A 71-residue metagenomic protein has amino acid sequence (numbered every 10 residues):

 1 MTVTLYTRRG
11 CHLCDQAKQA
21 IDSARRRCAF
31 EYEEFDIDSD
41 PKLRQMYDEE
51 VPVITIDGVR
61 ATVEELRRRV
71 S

Functional and structural regions predicted by a protein language model:
M1-R26: Local sequence-structure signature of Cys/Sec-based thiol-disulfide redox active-site neighborhoods
R26-R27, D38, R69-S71: Non-globular targeting/processing and membrane-anchoring segments
R27-A29, D48: Short, well-ordered coil/turn elements that cap or connect secondary structure elements
F30-P41: Thiol-based oxidoreductase modules, predominantly thioredoxin-like and allied folds used for disulfide exchange
R44-M46: Short glycine-biased active-site loop of nucleotidyltransferases that positions the nucleotide triphosphate and helps
D48-I54: Structural micro-motif
I56-S71: Non-catalytic, surface beta->alpha helical segment in thiol-disulfide oxidoreductase systems
